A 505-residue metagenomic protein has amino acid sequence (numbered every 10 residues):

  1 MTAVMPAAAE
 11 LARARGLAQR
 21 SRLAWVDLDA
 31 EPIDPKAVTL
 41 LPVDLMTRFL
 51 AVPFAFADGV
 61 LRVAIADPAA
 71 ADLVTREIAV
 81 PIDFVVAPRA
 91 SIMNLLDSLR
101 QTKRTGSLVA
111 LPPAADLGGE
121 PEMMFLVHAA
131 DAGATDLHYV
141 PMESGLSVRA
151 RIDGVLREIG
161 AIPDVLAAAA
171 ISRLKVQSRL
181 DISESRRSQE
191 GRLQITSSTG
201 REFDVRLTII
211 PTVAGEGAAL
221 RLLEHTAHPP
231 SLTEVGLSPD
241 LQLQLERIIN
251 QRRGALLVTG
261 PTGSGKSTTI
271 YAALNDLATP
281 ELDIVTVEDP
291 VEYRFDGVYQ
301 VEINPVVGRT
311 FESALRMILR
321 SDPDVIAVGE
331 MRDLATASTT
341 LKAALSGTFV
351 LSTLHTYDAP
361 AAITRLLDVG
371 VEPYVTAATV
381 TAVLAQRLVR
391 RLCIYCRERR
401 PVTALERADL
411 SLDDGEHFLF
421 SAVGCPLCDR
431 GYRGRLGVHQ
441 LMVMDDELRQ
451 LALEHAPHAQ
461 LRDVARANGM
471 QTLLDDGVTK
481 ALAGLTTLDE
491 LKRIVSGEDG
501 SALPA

Functional and structural regions predicted by a protein language model:
T2-E77, R89-I92, Q189-S198, E202-I210: Polyanionic, low-complexity intrinsically disordered segments
A12-G16, K36-A37, S91-L95, L405 (+3 more regions): Exposed alpha-helical structural elements
L23, A79-V80, L180, L412: Short, well-ordered coil loops that connect the C-terminus of an alpha-helix to the N-terminus of a beta-strand
A24, P81-D83, D283: Conserved beta-strand segments of alpha/beta enzyme cores
D27-A30, V86-V127, A132: Charged, low-hydrophobicity low-complexity segments
V60-Q101, G236-I249: Short glycine/Trp-rich loop-beta-loop segment that forms part of the substrate-binding cleft
P113-A505: Short, flexible helix-loop junctions that flank or precede catalytic/ligand sites
